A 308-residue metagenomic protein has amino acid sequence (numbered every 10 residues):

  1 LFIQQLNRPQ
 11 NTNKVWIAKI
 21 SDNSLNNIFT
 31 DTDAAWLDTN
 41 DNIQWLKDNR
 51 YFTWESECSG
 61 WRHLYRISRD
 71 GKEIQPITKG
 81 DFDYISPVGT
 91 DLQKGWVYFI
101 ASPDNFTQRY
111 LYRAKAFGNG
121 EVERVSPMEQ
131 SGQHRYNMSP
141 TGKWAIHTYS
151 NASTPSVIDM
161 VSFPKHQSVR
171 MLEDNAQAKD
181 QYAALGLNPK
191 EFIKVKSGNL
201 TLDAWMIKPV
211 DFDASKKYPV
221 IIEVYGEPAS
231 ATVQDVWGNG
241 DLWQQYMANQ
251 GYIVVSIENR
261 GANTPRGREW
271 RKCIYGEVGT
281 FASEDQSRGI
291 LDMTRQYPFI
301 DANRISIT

Functional and structural regions predicted by a protein language model:
F2-P9, K19, Q44-S59, I67 (+6 more regions): Beta-strand C-termini and the immediately following turn/loop, strongest in propeller blades
Q4-Q5, A18, D31, N42-I43 (+8 more regions): Generic, well-ordered alpha-helical scaffold segments in large soluble proteins
N11-N13, D22-D31, A229, Y252: Hydrophobic helix-coil surface modules that form long, contiguous segments used for peptide/substrate interaction
K14-W16, H63-Y65, Y110-Y112, V157-D159: A short loop-to-beta-strand structural motif that recurs across blades of beta-propeller domains
A18-N42, I67-D91, A101-D104, A114-H134 (+2 more regions): Multi-bladed beta-propeller domains
S126-P127, Q133-T308: Serine-hydrolase catalytic core recognition
